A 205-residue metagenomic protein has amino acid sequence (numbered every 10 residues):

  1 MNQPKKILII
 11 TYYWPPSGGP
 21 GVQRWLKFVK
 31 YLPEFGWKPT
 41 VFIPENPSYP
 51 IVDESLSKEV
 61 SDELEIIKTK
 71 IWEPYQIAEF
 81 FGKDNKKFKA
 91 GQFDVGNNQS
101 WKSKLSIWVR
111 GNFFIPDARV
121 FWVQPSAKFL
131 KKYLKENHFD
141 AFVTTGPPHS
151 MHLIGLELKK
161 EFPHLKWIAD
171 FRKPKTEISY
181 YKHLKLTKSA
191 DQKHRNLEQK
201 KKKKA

Functional and structural regions predicted by a protein language model:
M1-Q76: N-terminal subdomain of nucleotide-sugar transferases
I7, A141, E157-S179: Active-site proximal beta-strand in glycosyltransferases
I43-Q124, Y133: A conserved catalytic-core segment of Leloir-type glycosyltransferases
N97-S100, L130-M151, L165-I168: Short N-terminal targeting/anchoring amphipathic segment
Q124-E136, K160-F162, K175, Y180: Catalytic cores of nucleotide-sugar-dependent glycosyltransferases that transfer UDP/GDP/TDP-activated
S150-L153, E157, E161, K175 (+1 more regions): Membrane-proximal helix-turn-helix segments that form the acceptor-binding/catalytic region of lipid-linked
K182-S189: Short glycine-enriched, charge-decorated loop/helix-capping segments at active-site entrances that position
